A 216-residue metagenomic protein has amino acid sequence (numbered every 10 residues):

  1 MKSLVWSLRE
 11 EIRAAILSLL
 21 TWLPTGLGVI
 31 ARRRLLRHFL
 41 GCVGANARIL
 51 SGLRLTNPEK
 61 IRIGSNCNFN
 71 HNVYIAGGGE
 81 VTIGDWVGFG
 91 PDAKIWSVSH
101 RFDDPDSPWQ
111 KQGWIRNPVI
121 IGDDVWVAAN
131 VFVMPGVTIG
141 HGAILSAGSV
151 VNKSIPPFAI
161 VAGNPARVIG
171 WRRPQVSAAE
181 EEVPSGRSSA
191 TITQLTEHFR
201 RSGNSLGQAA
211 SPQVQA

Functional and structural regions predicted by a protein language model:
M1-A45, W86, H100-F102, N117 (+3 more regions): Terminal amphipathic alpha-helical/low-complexity segments used for targeting or macromolecular assembly
G28, S107-P108, P156: Generic structural signal for alpha-helix starts
I30-A31, G78, S146: Short, conserved clusters of charged catalytic residues that mark active-site and nucleotide-handling motifs
G41-V43, I121, V133, I139 (+1 more regions): Hydrophobic beta-strand core residues of beta-sandwich domains
N46-I49, V127: Extracellular beta-strand-rich, repetitive "passenger/adhesive" scaffolds that bind or process carbohydrates
L53-I63, N68-V137, N164-P165, W171-R173 (+1 more regions): Flexible, glycine/small-residue-enriched loop-and-beta-strand segment within the central core of proteins
T138-I160, A166, A179: C-terminal/domain-terminus segments
